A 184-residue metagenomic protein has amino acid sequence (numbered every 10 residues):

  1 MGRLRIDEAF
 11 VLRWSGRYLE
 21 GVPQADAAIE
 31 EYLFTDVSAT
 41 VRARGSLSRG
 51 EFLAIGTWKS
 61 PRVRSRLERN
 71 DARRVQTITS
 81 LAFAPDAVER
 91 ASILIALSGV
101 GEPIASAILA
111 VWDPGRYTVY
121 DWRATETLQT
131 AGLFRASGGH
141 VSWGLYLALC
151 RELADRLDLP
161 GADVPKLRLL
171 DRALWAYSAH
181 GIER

Functional and structural regions predicted by a protein language model:
M1-A54, T118-R184: C-terminal accessory module of base-excision DNA glycosylases/AP lyases that mediates lesion recognition and DNA
E8-L12, E31-D36, T79-P85, E102-A110: Short, mixed-charge, low-aromatic patches
E20-A28, R42, R64-R69, T79-F83 (+1 more regions): A short, ordered amphipathic alpha-helix with a cationic face
I29, L53, L67-R69, F83 (+2 more regions): Short amphipathic alpha-helical segments, especially helix-boundary/capping motifs
I55-R62, L97, I108-D113, L128 (+2 more regions): Generic structural signal for hydrophobic core residues of well-folded globular domains
T57-V100: Helix-hairpin-helix/helix-loop-helix acidic hairpins
P61-L67, D113-T118, A179-R184: Short helix-capping/linker segments at secondary-structure and domain boundaries
E89-T130: Catalytic DNA-binding helix-loop module of base-excision-repair DNA glycosylases/AP lyases
